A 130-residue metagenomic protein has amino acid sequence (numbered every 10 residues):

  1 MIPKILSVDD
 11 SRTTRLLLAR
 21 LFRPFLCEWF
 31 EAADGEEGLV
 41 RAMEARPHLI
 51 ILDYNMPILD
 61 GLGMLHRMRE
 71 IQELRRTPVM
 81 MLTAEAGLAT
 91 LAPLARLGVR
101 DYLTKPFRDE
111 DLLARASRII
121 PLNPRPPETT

Functional and structural regions predicted by a protein language model:
I2-T13, L18-F22, I50: Conserved acidic segment of CheY-like receiver
L26-A33, R41: Short hydrophobic/Thr-rich beta-strand motif most characteristic of the beta2 strand and flanking loop of CheY-like
A45-I51: Active-site beta3 strand of CheY-like receiver
M56: Receiver (REC) domain active-site loop signature in two-component systems and cognate sites in sensor histidine kinases
R100: Short, glycine/charged-rich "phosphate-handling" switch motifs in NTP-dependent and phosphotransfer domains
F107-A116: C-terminal output helix
